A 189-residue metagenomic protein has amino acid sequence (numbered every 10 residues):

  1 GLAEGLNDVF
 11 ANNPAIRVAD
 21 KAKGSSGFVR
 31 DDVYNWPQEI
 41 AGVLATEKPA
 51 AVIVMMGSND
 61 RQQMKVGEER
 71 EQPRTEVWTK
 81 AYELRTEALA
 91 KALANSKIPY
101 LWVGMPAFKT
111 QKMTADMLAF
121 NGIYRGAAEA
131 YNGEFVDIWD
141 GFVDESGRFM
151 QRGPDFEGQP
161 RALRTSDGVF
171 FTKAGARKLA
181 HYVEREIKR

Functional and structural regions predicted by a protein language model:
G1, S26-Y34, T110: Acidic-and-aromatic substrate-binding clefts and catalytic sites of carbohydrate-active enzymes
G1-G27, A41-T46: Serine-esterase "nucleophile elbow" of acetyl-processing enzymes
R17, N35-F170, R177, H181-E186: Alpha-helical cap/lid subdomain in secreted, periplasmic, or secretory-pathway luminal O-acyl-processing enzymes
